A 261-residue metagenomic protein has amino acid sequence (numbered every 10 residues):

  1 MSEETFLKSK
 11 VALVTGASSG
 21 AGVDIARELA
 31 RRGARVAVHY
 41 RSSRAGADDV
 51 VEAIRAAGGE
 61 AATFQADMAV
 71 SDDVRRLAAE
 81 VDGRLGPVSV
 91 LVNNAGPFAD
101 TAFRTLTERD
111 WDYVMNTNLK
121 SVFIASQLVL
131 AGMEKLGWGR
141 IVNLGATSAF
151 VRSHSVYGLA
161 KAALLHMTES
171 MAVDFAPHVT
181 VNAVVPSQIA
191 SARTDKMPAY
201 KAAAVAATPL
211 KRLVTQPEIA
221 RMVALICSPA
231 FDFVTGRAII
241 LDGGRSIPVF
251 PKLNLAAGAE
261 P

Functional and structural regions predicted by a protein language model:
S2-E3, T235-P261: Short C-terminal tail/terminal secondary-structure segment of NAD(P)H-dependent dehydrogenase/reductase domains
F6, L130, W138, L213-L241 (+1 more regions): C-terminal substrate-recognition "lid" of short-chain dehydrogenase/reductases
V11, S18-G20: Conserved glycine-rich cofactor-binding loop
R44-A45, Q65-R76, E108, P217-E218: The beta1-alpha1 cofactor-binding region of Rossmann-like NAD(H)/NADP(H)-dependent oxidoreductases
A102-F103, D110-D112, A204: Substrate-binding pocket helix/loop in short-chain dehydrogenase/reductase
S126, A160, T168: Active-site helix of classical SDR
A176-T180, V234-G236: Short, small/polar-rich loop/turn modules that mediate ligand/substrate recognition or access, typified
